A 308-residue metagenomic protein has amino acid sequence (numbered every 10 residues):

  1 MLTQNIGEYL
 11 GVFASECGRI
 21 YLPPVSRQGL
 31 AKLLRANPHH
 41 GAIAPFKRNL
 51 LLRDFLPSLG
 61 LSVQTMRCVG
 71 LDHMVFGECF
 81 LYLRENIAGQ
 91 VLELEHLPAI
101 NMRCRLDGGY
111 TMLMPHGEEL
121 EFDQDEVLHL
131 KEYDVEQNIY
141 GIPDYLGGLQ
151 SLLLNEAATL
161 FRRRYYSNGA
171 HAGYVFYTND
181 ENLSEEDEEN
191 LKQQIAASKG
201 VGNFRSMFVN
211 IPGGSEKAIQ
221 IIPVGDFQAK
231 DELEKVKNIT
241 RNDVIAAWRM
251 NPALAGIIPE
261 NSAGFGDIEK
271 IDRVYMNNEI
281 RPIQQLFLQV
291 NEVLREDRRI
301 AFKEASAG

Functional and structural regions predicted by a protein language model:
M1-I100, G264, I268, D272 (+4 more regions): Flexible, gly/proline-biased loop segments at the beginnings of proteins or at boundaries between secondary-structure
L2, L113-N242, A246-N251, A255-G266 (+2 more regions): Extended, charged amphipathic alpha-helical segments
F13, C17, V25, R84-N86 (+1 more regions): Active-site and NAD+-binding cores of ADP-ribose-processing enzymes
K32, A36, D54-S58, D107-G108 (+2 more regions): Polar/charged alpha-helical tracts
V75-E78, I87-V91, D107, A170-H171 (+2 more regions): Short, well-ordered loop/turn elements at secondary-structure boundaries
